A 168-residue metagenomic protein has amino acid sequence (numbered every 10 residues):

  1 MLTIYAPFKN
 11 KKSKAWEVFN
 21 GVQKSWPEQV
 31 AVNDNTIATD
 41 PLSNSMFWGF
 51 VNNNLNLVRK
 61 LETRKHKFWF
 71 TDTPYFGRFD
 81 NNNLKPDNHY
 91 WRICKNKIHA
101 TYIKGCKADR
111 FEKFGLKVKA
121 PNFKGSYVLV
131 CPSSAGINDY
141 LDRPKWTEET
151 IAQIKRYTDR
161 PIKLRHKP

Functional and structural regions predicted by a protein language model:
M1-L55, G136-I137: N-terminal pre-catalytic "stem/leader" segment of glycosyltransferase-like enzymes
M1-T3, S126-Y127, P161: Residues that mark the start of a beta-strand
A6-N10, C131, T147-P168: Catalytic donor nucleotide-activated moiety binding site of glycosyltransferases and closely related
W48, F70-T73, R165: Generic beta-sheet signal
N53-V58, T147: Short, well-ordered alpha-helical microsegments
N56-L61, Q153: A short acidic, amphipathic alpha-helical/loop segment
T63-F68: A short helix->loop->beta-strand "cap" motif at the edges of active sites that frequently abuts
T71-R143: A nucleotide-sugar donor-handling region in carbohydrate enzymes
